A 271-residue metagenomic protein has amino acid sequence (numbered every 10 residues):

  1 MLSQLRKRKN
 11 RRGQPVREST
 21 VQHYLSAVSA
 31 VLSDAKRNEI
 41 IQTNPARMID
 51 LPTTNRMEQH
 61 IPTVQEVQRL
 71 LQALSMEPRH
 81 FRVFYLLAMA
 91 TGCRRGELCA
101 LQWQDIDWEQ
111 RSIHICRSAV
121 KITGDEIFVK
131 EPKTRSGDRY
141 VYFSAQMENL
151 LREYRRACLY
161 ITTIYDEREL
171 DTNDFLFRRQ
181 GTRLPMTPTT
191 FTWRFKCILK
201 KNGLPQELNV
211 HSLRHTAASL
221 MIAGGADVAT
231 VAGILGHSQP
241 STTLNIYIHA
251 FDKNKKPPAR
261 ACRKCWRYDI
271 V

Functional and structural regions predicted by a protein language model:
M1-N38, P45, R56, R79 (+2 more regions): N-terminal core-binding DNA-recognition domain of tyrosine site-specific recombinases/integrases
Q14-E18, Q22-Y24, R37, I41-T43 (+5 more regions): Basic, Lys/Arg- and aromatic-enriched nucleic-acid-binding interface segment
K36-N44, D107-R117, K121, L151-R168 (+1 more regions): Proline-centered turn/helix-capping motifs that create local helix->coil transitions or kinks
R37, L86, A90-E97, T190 (+3 more regions): C-terminal catalytic core of tyrosine-transesterase DNA break-rejoin enzymes
T53, M57, A119-K121, L235-A261: Catalytic-site neighborhood detector that most strongly recognizes the C-terminal catalytic loop/helix of tyrosine
I61, Q65, S144-P205: Active-site/catalytic core of tyrosine-dependent DNA strand-transfer enzymes
D105-S112, P205, A226-I248: Short, polar N-cap/turn motifs at the start of nucleic acid-interacting alpha helices
Q110, T123-D138, A145-M147, E153 (+5 more regions): C-terminal secondary-structure termini that scaffold catalytic or DNA-interacting sites
